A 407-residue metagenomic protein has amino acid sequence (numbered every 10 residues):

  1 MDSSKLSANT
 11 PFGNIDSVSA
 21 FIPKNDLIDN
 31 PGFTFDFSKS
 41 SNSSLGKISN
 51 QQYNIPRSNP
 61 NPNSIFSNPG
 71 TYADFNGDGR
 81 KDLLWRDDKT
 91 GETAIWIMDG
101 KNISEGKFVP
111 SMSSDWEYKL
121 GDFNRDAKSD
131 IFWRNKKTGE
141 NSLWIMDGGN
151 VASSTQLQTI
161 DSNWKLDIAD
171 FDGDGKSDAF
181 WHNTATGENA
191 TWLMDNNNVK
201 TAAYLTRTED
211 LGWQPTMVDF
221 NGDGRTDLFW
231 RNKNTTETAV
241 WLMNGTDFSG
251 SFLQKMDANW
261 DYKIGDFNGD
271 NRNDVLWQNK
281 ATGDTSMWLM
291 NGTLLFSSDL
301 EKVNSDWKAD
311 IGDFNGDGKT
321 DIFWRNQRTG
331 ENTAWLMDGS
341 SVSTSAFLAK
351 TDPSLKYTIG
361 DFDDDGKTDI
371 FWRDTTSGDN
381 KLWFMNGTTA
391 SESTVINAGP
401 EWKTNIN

Functional and structural regions predicted by a protein language model:
D2-N407: Trp/Gly-enriched beta-strand/coil motifs that build multi-repeat beta-propeller-like domains and related W-rich binding
